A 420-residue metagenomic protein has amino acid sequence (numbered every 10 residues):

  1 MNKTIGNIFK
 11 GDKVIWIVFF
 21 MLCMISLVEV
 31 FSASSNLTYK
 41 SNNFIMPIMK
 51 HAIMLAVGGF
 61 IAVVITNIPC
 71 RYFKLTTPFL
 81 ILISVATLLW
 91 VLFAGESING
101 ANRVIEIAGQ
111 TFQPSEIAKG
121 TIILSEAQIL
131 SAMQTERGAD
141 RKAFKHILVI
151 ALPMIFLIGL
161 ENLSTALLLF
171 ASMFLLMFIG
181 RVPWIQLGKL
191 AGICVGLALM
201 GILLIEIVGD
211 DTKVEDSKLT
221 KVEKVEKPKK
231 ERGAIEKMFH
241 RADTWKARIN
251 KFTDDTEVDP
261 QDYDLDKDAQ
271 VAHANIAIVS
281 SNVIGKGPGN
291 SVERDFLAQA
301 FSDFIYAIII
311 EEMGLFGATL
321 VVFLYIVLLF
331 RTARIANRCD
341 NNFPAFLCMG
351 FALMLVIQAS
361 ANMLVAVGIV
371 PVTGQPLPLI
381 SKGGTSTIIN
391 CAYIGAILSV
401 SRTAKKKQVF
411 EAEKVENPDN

Functional and structural regions predicted by a protein language model:
M1-F19: N-terminal membrane topogenic signal
N7-F9, A143-F144, R294-L297, D340: Helix-boundary and loop/linker segments of multi-pass membrane transporters
I15-V28, T87: N-terminal signal-anchor transmembrane alpha helix
V18, M24, G368-K406: Transmembrane alpha-helices of multi-pass inner-membrane enzymes
F20, S32, S41-L265, A307-G368 (+2 more regions): Hydrophobic alpha-helical transmembrane segments of multi-pass inner membrane proteins, especially in bacterial systems
N162-L167, K286-G289, A300-S302, V370-T373 (+2 more regions): Transmembrane helix boundary and interhelical junction motifs in multipass membrane proteins
Y263-F316: Long extracytoplasmic/lumenal interhelical loops at the membrane interface of multi-pass membrane proteins
